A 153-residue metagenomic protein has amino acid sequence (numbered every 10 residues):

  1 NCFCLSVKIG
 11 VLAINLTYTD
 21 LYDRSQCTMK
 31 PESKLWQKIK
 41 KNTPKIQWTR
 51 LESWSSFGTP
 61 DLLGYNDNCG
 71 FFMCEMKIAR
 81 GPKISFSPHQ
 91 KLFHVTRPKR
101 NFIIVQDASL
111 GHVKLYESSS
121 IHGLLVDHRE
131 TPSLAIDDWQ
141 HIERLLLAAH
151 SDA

Functional and structural regions predicted by a protein language model:
S6, V11-S53, D67, D152-A153: Acidic-basic catalytic patches of nuclease active cores, encompassing PD-(D/E)XK and other metal-cofactor nuclease
G58: Beta-rich catalytic cores
L62-G64, G70-R80: Conserved catalytic cores of phosphodiester-cleaving nucleases, focusing on short active-site segments
D67-C69, S109-L110: Short strand-connecting beta-turns/loops that link adjacent beta-strands
A79-R97: Mg2+/Mn2+-dependent nuclease catalytic core
V95-H122: Nucleic-acid nuclease catalytic cores
G123-H128: Acidic, Ser/Thr-rich peripheral helices and adjacent loops at domain boundaries
T131-A153: Charged phosphate-binding loop/patch that engages nucleotide di/tri-phosphates or the phosphate backbone of nucleic
